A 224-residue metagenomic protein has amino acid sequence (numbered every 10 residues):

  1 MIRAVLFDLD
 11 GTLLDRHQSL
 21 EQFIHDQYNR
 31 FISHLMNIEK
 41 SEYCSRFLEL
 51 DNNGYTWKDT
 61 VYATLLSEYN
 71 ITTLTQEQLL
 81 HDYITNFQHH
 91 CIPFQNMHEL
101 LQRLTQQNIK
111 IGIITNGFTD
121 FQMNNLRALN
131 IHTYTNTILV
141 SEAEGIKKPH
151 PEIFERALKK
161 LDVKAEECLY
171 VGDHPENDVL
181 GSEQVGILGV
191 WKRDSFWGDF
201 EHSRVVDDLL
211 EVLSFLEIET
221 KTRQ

Functional and structural regions predicted by a protein language model:
M1-V5, Q102-T105, K110, I114 (+1 more regions): Asp-based, Mg2+/Mn2+-dependent phosphohydrolase catalytic module
I2-Q95: N-terminal helical cap/lid subdomain that shapes the substrate entry/recognition surface in HAD-like hydrolases
S41, D59, Q95-H98, E166 (+2 more regions): Residues in well-ordered alpha-helical elements
T60, T85-I111, P151: Short, acidic loop-to-helix structural element flanking the phosphoryl-transfer center in phosphate-processing enzymes
